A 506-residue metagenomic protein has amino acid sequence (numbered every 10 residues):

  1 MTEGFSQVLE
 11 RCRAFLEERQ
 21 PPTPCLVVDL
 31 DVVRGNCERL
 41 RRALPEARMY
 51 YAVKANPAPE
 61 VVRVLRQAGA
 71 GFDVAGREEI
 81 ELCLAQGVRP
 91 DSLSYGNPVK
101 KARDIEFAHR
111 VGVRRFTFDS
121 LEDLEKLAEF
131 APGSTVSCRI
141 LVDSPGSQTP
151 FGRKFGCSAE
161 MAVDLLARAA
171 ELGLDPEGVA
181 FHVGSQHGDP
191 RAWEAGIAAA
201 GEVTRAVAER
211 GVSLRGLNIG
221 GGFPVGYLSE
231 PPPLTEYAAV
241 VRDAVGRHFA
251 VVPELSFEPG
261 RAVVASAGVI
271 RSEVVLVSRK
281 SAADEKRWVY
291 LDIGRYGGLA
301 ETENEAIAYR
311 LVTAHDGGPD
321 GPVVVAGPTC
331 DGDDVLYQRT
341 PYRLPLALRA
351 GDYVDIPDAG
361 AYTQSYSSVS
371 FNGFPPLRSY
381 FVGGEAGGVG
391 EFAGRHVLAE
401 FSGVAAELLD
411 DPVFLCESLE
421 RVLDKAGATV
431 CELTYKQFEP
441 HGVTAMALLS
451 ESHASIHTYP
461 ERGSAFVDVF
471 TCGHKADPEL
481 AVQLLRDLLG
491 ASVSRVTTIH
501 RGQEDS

Functional and structural regions predicted by a protein language model:
M1-E129, G133, E171, D175 (+3 more regions): A charged N-terminal "starter" segment
C12, V240, V251-G388: Charged (often Lys/Glu-rich) extended helix/loop segments that serve as interaction or gating elements
V32, A55-P57, E78-E79, V99-K101 (+8 more regions): Active-site-proximal loop/turn and secondary-structure-junction residues that shape catalytic pockets, frequently
Y51, F72-A75, Y95, F116-S120 (+7 more regions): General beta-strand structural signal in soluble alpha/beta enzymes
D73-E78, G96-K100, G133-P145, P176-F181 (+2 more regions): Non-cysteine beta-strand/loop elements that form the S-adenosyl-L-methionine
F130, S134, G211-L214, E236-D243 (+2 more regions): Acidic/histidine-enriched ion/cofactor-binding microenvironments in catalytic or ligand-binding pockets
V142-K280, L336, F371-F374: Active-site loop/helix belt of alpha/beta enzymes
G388-S506: Polybasic/polar functional segments that serve as interface/processing modules
